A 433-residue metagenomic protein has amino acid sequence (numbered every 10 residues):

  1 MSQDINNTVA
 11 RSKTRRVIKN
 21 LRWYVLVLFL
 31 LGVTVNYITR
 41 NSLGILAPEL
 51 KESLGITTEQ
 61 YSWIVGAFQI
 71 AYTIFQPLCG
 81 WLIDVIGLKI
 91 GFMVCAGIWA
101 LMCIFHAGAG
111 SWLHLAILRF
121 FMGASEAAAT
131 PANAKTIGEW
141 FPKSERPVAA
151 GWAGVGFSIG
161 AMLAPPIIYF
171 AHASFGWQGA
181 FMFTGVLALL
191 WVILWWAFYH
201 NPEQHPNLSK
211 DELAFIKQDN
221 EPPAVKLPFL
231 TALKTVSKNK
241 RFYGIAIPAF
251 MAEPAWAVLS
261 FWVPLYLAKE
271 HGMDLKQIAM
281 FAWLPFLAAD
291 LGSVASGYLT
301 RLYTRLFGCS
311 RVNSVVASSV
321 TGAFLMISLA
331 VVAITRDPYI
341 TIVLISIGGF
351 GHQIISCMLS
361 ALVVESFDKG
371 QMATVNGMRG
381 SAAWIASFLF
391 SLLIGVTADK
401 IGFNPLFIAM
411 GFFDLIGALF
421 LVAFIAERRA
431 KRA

Functional and structural regions predicted by a protein language model:
N41, Q69-P77, A127, A161-M162 (+3 more regions): Residue-level signature of mid-helix packing/kink "hotspots" within the transmembrane helices of 12-pass Major
L43-G44, S237-S296, S356, S360: Extracytoplasmic gate region of multi-pass secondary transporters
G55, G87, G108-H114, S125 (+2 more regions): Helix-breaking motifs and short loop linkers at transmembrane-helix boundaries and internal kinks in secondary membrane
I74-L113: Conserved MFS/SLC helix-loop-helix module at the cytosolic interface between two early adjacent transmembrane helices
I90-I104, V312-A330: Structural signature of the two symmetry-related core transmembrane helices
L118-F157: Cytoplasmic helix-loop-helix junction between adjacent transmembrane helices in 12-TM secondary transporters
A153-P206: Helix-loop-helix hairpin linking two adjacent transmembrane segments in secondary transporters
V364-I401: A late C-terminal transmembrane helix in Major Facilitator Superfamily
